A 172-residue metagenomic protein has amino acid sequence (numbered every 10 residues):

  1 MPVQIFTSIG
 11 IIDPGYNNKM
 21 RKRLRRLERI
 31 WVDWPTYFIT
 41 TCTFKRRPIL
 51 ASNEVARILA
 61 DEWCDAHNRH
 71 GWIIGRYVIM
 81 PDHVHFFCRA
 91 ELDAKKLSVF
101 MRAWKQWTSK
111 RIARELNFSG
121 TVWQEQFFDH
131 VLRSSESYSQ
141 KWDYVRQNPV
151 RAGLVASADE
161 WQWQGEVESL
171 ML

Functional and structural regions predicted by a protein language model:
M1-L172: Short catalytic/metal-binding and nucleic-acid-binding patches
